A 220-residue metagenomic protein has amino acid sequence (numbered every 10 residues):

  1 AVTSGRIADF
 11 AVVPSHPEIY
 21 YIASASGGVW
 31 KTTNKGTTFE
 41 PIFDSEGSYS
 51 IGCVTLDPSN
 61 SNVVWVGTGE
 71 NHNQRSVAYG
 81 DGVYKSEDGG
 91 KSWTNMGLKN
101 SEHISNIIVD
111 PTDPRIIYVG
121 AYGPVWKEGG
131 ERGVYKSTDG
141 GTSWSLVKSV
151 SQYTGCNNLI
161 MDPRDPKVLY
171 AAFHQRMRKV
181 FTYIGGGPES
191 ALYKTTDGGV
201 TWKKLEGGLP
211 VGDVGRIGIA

Functional and structural regions predicted by a protein language model:
A1-A220: Beta-propeller blade termini and top-face loops
